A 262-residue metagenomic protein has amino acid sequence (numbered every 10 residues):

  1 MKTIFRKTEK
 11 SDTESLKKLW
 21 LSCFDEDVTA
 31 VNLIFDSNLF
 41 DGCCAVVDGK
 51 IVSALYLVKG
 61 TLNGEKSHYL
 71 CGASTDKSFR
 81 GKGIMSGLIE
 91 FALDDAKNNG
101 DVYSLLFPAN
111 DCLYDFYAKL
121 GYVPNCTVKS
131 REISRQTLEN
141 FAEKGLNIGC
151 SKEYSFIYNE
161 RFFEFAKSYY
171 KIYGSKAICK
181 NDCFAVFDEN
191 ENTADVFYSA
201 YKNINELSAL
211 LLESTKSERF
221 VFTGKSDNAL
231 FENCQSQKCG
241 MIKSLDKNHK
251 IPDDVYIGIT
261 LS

Functional and structural regions predicted by a protein language model:
K10-L19, A142-Y154, P252-D254: A short, well-structured alpha-helix characteristic of acyl/acetyltransferase catalytic modules
T13-E14, K18-L62, E153-K176: Active-site rim helix/loop that mediates acceptor-substrate recognition in acyltransferases
S37, C43-A45, V52, V58 (+8 more regions): Core nucleotidyl-transferase/polymerase catalytic module
C44, K50-K59, S67-S74, L105 (+2 more regions): Conserved beta-strand in the GNAT
T75, G81-D94, N203-E213: Conserved acetyl-CoA-binding loop-helix of GNAT-fold acetyltransferases
A96-A109, K216-K225: Conserved GNAT acetyl-CoA-binding A-motif
A118-L138, F197-S262: Active-site/acyl-donor-binding loops of N-acyltransferases
L120-N203: Amide-forming acyltransferase catalytic core, primarily the GNAT-like/NAT-type and related acyltransferase folds
